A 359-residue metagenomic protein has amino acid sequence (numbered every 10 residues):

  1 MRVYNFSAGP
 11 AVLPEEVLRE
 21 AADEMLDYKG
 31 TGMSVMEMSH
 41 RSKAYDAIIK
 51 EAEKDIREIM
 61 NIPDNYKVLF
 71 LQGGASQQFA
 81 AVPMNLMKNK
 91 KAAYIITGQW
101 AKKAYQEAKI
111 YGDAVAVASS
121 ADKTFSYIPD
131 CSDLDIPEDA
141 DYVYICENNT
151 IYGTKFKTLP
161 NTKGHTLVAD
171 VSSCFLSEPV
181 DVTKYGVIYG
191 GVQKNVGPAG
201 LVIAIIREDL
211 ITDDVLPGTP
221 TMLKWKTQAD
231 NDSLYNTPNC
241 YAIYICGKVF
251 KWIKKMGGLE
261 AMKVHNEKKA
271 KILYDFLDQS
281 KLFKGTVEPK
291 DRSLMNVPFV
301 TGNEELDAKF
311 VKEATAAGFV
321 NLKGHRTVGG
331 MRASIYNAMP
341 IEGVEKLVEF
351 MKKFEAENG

Functional and structural regions predicted by a protein language model:
R2-E53: A glycine-/small-polar-enriched, mobile loop at the entrance of the PLP active site in fold-type I
V3, A316, G329-G359: PLP-dependent enzyme catalytic core of the Aspartate aminotransferase-like
G9, A108, S120-F175: Active-site phosphate-binding strand-loop segment of PLP-dependent enzymes
P14, V192-Y274, E288, E357-G359: Active-site C-terminal subdomain of aminotransferase-like
M33-Q78, N85, Q99, E107: Conserved N-terminal alpha-helix of the aminotransferase class I/II PLP-enzyme fold
S76-D141: PLP-dependent aminotransferase-like
V168, V182-Q193, V202: Conserved active-site segment immediately N-terminal to the catalytic lysine that forms the internal aldimine
F283-A314: Conserved PLP-binding catalytic core of the aspartate aminotransferase-like
